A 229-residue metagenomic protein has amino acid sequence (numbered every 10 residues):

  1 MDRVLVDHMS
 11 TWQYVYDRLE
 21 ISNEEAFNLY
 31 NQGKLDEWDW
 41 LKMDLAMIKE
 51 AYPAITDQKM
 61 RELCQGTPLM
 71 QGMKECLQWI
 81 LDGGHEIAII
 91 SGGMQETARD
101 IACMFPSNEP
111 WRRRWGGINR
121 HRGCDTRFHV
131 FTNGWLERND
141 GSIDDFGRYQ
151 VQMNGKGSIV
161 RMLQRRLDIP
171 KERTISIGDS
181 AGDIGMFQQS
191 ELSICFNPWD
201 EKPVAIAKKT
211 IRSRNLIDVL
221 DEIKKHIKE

Functional and structural regions predicted by a protein language model:
M1-A46: Active-site neighborhood of HAD-like aspartate-dependent phosphohydrolases
V4, I90-S91: Ser/Thr-glycine-rich phosphate-binding loops at phosphate-binding pockets of nucleotides, nucleotide cofactors
R18, L29-Y30, M47, E62-L63 (+2 more regions): Residues that form generic nucleotide/phosphate-binding pockets
L19, I48-Y52, I227: Structural signal for hydrophobic packing residues in well-ordered secondary-structure cores of soluble enzyme domains
N23-Y30, P53-M60, N108-W111, G123-R127: Short, surface-exposed acidic
M43-K59, W135-D144: Short, basic/glycine-rich phosphate-binding loops at helix/coil junctions that contact nucleotide phosphates
C64-E86, G93-E229: C-terminal cap/substrate-recognition subdomain and adjoining C-terminal extension of metal-dependent phosphatase-like
